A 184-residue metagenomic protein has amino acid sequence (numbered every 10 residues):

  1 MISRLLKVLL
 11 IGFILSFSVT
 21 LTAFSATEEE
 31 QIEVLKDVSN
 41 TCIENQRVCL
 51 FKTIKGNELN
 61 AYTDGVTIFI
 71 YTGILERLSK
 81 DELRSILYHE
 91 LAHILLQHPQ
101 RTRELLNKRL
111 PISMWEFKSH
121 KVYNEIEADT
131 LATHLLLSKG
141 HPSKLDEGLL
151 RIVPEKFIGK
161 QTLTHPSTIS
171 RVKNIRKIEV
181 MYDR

Functional and structural regions predicted by a protein language model:
M1-V8: Positively charged n-region of N-terminal signal peptides that target proteins for export
I2, L15-F17, F24: Intrinsically disordered, low-complexity segments enriched in Ser/Pro/Gly/Ala and basic residues
R4, F17-V19, N40: Compositionally biased regions
V8-T20: Bacterial N-terminal signal peptides
L21-R184: A Zn2+-metalloprotease active-site environment signal
